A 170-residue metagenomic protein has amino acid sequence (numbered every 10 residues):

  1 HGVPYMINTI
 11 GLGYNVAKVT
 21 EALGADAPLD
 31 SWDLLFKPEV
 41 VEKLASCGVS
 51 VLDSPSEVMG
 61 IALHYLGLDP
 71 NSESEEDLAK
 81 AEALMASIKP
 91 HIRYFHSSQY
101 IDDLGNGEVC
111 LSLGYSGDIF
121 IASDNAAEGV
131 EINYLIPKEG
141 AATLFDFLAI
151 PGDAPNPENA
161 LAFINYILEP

Functional and structural regions predicted by a protein language model:
H1-H91, H96-G105: Extracytoplasmic ligand-binding site segments that recognize negatively charged/polar headgroups
H1-M6, V41-L44, G105-N106, A126-E128 (+2 more regions): Extracellular/periplasmic catalytic domains that process cell-envelope and extracellular macromolecules
I10, K18-T20, P55-V58, G117-F120 (+3 more regions): Solvent-exposed loop/turn segments at secondary-structure junctions within structured extracellular/periplasmic domains
L34-F36, I119-A122: Short, well-ordered amphipathic alpha-helices
N71, L111, D118: Short, electropositive, low-hydrophobicity segments enriched in small/polar residues
R93-Y94, C110-Y115: Paired acidic/hydrophobic, glycine-rich loop segments that form the ligand-binding mouth/hinge of periplasmic-binding
Q99, G114, D124-P170: Extracytoplasmic/periplasmic substrate-recognition and gating elements
